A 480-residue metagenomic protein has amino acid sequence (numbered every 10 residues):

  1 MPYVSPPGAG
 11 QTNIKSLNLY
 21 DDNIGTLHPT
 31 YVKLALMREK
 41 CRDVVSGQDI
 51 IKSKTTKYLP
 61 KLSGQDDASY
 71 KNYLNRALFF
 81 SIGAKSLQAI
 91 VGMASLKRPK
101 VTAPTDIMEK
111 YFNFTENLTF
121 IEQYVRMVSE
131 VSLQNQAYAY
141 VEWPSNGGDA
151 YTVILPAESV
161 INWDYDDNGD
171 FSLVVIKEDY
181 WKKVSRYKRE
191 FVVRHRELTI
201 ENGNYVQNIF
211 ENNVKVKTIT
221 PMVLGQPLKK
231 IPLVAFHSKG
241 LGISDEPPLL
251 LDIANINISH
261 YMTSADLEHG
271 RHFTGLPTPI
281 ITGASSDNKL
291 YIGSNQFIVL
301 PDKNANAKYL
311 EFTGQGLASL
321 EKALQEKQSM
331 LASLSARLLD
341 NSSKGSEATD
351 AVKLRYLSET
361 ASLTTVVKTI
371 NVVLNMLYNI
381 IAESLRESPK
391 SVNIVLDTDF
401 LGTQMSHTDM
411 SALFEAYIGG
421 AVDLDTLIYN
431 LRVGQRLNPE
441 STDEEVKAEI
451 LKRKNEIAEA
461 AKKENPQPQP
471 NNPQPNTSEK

Functional and structural regions predicted by a protein language model:
M1-T152, K462-K480: Extended, helix-rich architectural segments
K15, Y20, A35-M37, E142 (+7 more regions): A structural detector for beta-sheet-dominated domains
M127-V131, I256, L320-A323, K327 (+1 more regions): Amphipathic alpha-helix face/heptad-repeat signature
V128, S132-K239: Extended, regular secondary-structure scaffolds
S129, L250, L310, G314-K322 (+3 more regions): Short, charged/polar micro-motifs that form catalytic or ligand-binding hotspots
T218-T349: Extended, charged amphipathic alpha-helical segments
E326-K480: C-terminal helix-loop subdomains that flank or include functional centers
